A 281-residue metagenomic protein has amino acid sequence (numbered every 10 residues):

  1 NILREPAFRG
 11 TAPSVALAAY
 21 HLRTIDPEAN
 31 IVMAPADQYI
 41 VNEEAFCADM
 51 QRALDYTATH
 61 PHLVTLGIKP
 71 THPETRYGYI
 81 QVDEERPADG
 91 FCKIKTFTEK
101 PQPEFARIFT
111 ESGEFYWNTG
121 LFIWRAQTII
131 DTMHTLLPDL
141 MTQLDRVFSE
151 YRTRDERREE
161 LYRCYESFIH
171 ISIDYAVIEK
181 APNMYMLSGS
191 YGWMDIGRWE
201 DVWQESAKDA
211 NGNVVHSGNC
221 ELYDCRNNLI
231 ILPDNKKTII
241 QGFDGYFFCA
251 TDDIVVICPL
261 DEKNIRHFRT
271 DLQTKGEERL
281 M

Functional and structural regions predicted by a protein language model:
N1-E85, D131, T135-L136: Conserved beta-loop-beta/alpha segment of the NTase-like Rossmann-fold superfamily that binds/positions NTPs
D26-A29, T59-L63, T75-R76, F91-K93 (+6 more regions): Short coil/turn connectors at secondary-structure junctions
I31, E114, L121-F122, M194 (+1 more regions): A residue-level structural signature of the nucleotidyltransferase/glycosyltransferase Rossmann-like core
A34, P101, W124, G197 (+1 more regions): A conserved hydrophobic position in a structured secondary element of the catalytic/binding core that shapes
Q38, P70-P73, E84, P101 (+4 more regions): Glycine-rich beta-alpha junction loops
V82-Y116, Y151: A short, charged helix-loop
T110, F115-I123, M133: A conserved mid-domain beta-alpha-beta active-site/ligand-binding segment of alpha/beta enzyme cores
T128-M281: Left-handed beta-helix
